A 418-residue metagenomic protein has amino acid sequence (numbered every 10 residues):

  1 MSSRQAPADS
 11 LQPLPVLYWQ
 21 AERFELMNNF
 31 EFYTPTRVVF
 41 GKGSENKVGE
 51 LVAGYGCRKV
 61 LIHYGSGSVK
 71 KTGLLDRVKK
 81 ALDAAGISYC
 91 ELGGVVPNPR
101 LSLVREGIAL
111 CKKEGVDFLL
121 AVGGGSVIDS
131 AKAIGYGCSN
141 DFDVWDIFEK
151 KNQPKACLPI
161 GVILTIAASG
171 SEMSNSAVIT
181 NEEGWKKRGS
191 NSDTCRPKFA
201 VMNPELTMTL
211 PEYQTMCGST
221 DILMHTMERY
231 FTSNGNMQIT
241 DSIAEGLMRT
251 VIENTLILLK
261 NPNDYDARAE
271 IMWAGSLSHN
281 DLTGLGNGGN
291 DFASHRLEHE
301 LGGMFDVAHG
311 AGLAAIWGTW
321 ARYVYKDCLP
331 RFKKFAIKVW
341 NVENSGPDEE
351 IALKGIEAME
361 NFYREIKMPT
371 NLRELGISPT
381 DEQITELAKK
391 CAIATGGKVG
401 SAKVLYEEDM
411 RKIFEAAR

Functional and structural regions predicted by a protein language model:
P13-L26: Short, Lys/Arg-enriched N-terminal segments with co-localized hydrophobic residues within the first ~10-30 amino acids
L26-F118, L372: ATP/NTP phosphate-donor binding region
N46, S139-I239, K334: A glycine/threonine-rich phosphate-anchoring loop and its flanking beta-alpha core in nucleotide/phosphate-binding
R77-V78, I108, V127-N140, M173-S174: Short Gly/Thr/Asp-enriched flexible loops that form oxyanion-binding sites at enzyme active sites
V116-K132, T165-S171, M304-V307: Glycine/serine-rich anion-binding loops at beta->alpha junctions that coordinate negatively charged ligand groups
R229, S233-A358: Active-site segments that bind and position negatively charged phosphate/pyrophosphate groups
F332, V339, E343-R418: C-terminal charged capping/lid subdomain of soluble metabolic enzymes
